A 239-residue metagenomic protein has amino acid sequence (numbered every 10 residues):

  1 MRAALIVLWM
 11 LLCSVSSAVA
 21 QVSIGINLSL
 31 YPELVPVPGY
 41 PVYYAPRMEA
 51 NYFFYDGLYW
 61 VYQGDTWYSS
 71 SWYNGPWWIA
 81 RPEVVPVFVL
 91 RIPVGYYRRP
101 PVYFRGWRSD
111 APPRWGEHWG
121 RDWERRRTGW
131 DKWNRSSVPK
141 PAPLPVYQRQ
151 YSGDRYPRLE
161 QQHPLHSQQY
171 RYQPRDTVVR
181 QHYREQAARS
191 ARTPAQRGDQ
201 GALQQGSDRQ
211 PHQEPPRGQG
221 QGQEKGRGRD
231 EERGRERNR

Functional and structural regions predicted by a protein language model:
R2-A3, P76: Short helix C-cap/helix-to-loop transition motifs enriched in small/turn-promoting residues
A3-S14: Bacterial N-terminal signal peptides
V15-A20: Sec/Tat signal peptide C-region and signal peptidase I cleavage site
Q21-R189: Low-complexity segments
Q168, A187-A188, R192-L203, S207-P215 (+1 more regions): Eukaryotic N-terminal intrinsically disordered, low-complexity segments enriched in Ser/Pro and acidic residues
Q219-K225: Ser/Thr/Pro-rich, intrinsically disordered low-complexity segments
R227-N238: Short, low-complexity, Pro/Ser/Thr/Gly-rich segments in the mature regions of secreted, periplasmic
